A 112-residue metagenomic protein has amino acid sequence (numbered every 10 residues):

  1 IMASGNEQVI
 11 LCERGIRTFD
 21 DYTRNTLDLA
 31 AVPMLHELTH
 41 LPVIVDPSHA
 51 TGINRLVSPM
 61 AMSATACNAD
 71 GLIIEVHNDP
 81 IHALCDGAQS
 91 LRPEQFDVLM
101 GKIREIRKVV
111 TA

Functional and structural regions predicted by a protein language model:
I1-V76: Catalytic alpha/beta core domains of metabolic enzymes, predominantly
N78-A112: C-terminal helical cap(s) of enzyme catalytic domains, especially alpha/beta-barrels
